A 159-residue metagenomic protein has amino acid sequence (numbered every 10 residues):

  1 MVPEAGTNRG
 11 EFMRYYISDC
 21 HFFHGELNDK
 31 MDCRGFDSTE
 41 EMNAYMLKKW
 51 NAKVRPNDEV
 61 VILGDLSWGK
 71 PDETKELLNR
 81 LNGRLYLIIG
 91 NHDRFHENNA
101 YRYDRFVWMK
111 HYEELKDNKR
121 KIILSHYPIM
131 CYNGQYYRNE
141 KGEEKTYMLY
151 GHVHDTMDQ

Functional and structural regions predicted by a protein language model:
M1-F12: Short, Lys/Arg-enriched N-terminal segments with co-localized hydrophobic residues within the first ~10-30 amino acids
E11, N57, G142-E144: Alpha-helical hydrophobic/aromatic positions enriched in membrane-embedded helices and signal peptides
Y15-S18, F22-D117: Core catalytic region of metal-dependent phosphoesterases/phosphodiesterases, especially metallo-beta-lactamase-like
Y103-Q159: Conserved beta-sheet core of the metallophosphoesterase superfamily
